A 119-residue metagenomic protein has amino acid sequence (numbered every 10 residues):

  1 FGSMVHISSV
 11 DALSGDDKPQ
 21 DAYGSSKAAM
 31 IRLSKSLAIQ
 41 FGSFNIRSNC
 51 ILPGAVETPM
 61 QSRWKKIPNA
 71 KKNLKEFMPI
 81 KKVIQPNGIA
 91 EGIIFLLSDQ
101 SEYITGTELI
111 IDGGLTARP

Functional and structural regions predicted by a protein language model:
S9: Residue(s) in the substrate-gating loop at a strand-loop-helix junction that position the organic substrate next
S14, I94, T105-P119: Short C-terminal tail/terminal secondary-structure segment of NAD(P)H-dependent dehydrogenase/reductase domains
S14-D21, S43, K81, D99: Active-site loop immediately N-terminal to the catalytic Tyr-X3-Lys motif of short-chain dehydrogenase/reductase
K18-P19, S43, A55-F77, R118-P119: A glycine/serine/threonine-rich, flexible loop-to-helix segment that serves as the NAD(P) cofactor-binding "lid"
S26, S34: Active-site helix of classical SDR
G42-R47, I104-G106: Short, small/polar-rich loop/turn modules that mediate ligand/substrate recognition or access, typified
R47-E57, L97, I110-D112: Conserved SDR Rossmann-fold cofactor-binding beta-strand/turn motif
M78-I89: A conserved structural motif in NAD(P)-dependent oxidoreductases
